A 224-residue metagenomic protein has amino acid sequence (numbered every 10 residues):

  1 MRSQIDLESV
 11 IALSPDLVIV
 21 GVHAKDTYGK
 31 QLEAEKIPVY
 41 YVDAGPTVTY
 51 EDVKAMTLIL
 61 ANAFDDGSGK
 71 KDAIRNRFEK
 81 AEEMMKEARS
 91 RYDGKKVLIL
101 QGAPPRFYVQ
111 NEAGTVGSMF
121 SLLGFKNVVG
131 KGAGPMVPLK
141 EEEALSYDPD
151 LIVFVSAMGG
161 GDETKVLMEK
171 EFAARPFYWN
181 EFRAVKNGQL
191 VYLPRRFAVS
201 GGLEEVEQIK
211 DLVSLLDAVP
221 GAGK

Functional and structural regions predicted by a protein language model:
M1, E79-E82, G132-M136, A173: Short gly/ser/thr-rich secondary-structure transition/capping motifs
M1-A63, E141-F154, M158-Y178: Acidic/His-rich segments in extracytoplasmic proteins that coordinate ligands and/or metal ions
Q4, V22, D26, T47-A55 (+5 more regions): Soluble non-cytosolic domains of exported or imported proteins
I19-V22, Y41-V48, L100-N111, P194: Short beta-strand->loop
E35-K36, L123, K186: Short, structured coil segments at secondary-structure junctions
Y50-N76, Y92, F154-K224: Structured C-terminal subdomain patch of bacterial secreted/periplasmic proteins
G67-L123: Basic- and aromatic-lined ligand-binding clefts that recognize polyanionic substrates
A103-D148, V153-F154: Flexible, glycine-rich surface segments
